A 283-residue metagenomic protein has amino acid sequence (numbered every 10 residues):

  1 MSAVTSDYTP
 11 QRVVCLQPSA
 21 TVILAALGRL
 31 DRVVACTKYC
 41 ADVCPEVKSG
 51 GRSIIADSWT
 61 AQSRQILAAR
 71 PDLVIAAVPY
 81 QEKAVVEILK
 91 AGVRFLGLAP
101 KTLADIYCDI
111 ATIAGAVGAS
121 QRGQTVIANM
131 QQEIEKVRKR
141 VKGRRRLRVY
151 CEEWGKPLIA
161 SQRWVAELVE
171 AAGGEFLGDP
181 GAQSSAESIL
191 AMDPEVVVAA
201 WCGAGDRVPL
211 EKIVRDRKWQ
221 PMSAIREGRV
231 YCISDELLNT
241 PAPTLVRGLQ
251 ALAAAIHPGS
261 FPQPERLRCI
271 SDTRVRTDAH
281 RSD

Functional and structural regions predicted by a protein language model:
M1-D283: N-terminal ligand-binding lobe of clamshell/alpha-beta domains
